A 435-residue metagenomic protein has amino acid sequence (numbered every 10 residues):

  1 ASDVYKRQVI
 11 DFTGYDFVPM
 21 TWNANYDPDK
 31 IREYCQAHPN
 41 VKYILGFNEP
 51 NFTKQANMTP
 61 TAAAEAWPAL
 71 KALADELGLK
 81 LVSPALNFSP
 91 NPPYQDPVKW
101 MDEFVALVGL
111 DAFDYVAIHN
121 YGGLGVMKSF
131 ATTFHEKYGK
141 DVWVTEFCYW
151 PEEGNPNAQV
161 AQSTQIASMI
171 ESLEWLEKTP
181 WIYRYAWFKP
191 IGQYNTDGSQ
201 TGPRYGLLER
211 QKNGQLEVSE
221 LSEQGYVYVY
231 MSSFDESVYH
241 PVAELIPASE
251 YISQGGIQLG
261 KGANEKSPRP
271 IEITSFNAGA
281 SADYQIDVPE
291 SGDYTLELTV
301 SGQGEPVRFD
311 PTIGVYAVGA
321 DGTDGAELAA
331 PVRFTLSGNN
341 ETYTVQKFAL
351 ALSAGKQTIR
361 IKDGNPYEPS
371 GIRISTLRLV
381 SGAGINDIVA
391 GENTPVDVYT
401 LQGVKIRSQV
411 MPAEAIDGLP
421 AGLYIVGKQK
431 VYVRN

Functional and structural regions predicted by a protein language model:
A1-Y5: Short, small-residue-biased leader/transition segments that mark boundaries at the very start of proteins
R7-D16, K30-V41, A72-E76, E103-D111 (+2 more regions): Acidic (Asp/Glu)-rich catalytic clusters
D16-V18, F188-S249: Aromatic-rich peripheral "rim/lid" segments of glycoside hydrolase catalytic domains that contact and position glycan
P19, N48, V98-E153, F188: Aromatic- and acid-rich polysaccharide-binding/catalytic face of secreted or lumenal carbohydrate-active enzymes
H38-P60, L81-P92, D111-N120, V144 (+1 more regions): Active-site groove signature of glycoside hydrolases
S89-P92, K137-M169, W187-Q211: Active-site clefts of carbohydrate-active enzymes
E236-G382: Extracytoplasmic
A383-N435: C-terminal outer-membrane/trafficking sorting elements
